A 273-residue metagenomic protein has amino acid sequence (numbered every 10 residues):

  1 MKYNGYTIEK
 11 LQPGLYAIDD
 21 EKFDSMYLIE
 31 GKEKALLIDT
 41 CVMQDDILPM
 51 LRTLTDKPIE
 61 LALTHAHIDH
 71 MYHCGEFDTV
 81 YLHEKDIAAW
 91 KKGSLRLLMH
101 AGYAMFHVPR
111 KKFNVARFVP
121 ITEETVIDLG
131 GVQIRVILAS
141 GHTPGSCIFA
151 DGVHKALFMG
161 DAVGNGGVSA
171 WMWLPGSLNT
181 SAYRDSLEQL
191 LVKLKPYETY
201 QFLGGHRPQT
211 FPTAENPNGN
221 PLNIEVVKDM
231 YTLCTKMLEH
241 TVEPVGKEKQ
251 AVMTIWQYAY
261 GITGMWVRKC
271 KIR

Functional and structural regions predicted by a protein language model:
Y3-Y6, K10-P13, L82-L138, T143 (+2 more regions): Metallo-beta-lactamase
N4-T53, F149-G164: Conserved beta-strand hairpin/beta-sheet module of binuclear metal-dependent hydrolase folds, prominently
D20, D45-D46, M71-H73, P144 (+1 more regions): Short N-terminal helix/helix-N-cap motif within the alpha/beta-hydrolase-1
A35, V126, Q133-S140, P144-L233: Metallo-beta-lactamase
I38-C41, L63-T64, G205: Short His-Asn-centered micro-motif
M43-D128, E225-K236: Active-site HxH/HxHxD metal-binding segment of metal-dependent hydrolases
M237-R273: C-terminal regulatory/interaction regions
